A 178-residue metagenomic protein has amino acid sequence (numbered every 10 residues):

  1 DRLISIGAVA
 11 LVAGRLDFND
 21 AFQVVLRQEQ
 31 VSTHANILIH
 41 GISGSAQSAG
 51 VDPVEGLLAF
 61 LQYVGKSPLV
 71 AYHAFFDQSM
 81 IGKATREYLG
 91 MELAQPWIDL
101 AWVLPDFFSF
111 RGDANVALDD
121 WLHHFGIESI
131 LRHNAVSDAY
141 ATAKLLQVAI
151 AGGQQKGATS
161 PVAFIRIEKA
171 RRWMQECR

Functional and structural regions predicted by a protein language model:
D1-E87, E92-A94, L118-H133, W173-M174: Conserved non-catalytic scaffold segment of RNase H-like nuclease domains
G90, D106, N115-F125, L146-Q155: Long, low-complexity hydrophobic alpha-helices enriched in A/L/V/I and glycine
I98-D113: Short alpha-helix plus adjacent loop in nuclease-associated cores
D106-S109, S129-A135: Short, glycine/charged-rich beta-strand-loop motifs at protein surfaces that mediate ligand recognition and catalysis
N134-L145: Acidic, divalent-metal-coordinating active-site segment for phosphoryl/phosphodiester hydrolysis, typified by short
A143-R178: Acidic two-metal-ion nuclease catalytic site recognized across multiple nuclease folds, prominently DnaQ/RNase D-T
